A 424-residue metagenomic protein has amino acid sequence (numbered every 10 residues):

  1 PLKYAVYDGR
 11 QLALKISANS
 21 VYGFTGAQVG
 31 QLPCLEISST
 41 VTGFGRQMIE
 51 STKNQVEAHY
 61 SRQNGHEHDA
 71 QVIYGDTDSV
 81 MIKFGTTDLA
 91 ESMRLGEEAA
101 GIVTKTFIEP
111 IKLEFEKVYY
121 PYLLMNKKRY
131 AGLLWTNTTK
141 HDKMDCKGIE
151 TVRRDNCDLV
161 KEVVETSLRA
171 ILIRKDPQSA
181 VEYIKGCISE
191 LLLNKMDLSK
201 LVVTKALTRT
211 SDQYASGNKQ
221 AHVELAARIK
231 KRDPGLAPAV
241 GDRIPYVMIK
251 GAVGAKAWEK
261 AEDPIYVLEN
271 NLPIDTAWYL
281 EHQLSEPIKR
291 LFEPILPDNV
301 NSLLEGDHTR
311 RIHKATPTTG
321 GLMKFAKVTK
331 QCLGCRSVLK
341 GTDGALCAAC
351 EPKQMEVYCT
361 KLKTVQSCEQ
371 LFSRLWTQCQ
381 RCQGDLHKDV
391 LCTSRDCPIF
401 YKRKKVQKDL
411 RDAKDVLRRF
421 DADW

Functional and structural regions predicted by a protein language model:
L2-S17, T42-G75, I82-L386, S394-W424: DNA-dependent DNA polymerase catalytic subunits
I16-V29: Active-site-adjacent bridging/hinge elements
G26-G43: Gly-rich Lys/Arg/Thr-decorated short loops/hinges at beta-loop-alpha junctions or inter-strand turns that position
Q28, L32, S79-T86: Short, hydrophobic beta-strand segments
